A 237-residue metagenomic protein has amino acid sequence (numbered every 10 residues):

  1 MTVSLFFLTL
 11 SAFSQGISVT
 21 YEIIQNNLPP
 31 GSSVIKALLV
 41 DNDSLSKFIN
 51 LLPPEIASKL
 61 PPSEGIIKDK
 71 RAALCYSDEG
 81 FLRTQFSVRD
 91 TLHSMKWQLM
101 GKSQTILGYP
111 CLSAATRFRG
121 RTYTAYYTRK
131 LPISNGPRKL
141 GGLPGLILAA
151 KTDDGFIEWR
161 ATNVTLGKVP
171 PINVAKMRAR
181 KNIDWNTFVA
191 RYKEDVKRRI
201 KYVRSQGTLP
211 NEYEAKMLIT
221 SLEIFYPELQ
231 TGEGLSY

Functional and structural regions predicted by a protein language model:
M1-Y21: Bacterial Sec-dependent N-terminal signal peptides
G16-Y237: Extended soluble regions of mature proteins
